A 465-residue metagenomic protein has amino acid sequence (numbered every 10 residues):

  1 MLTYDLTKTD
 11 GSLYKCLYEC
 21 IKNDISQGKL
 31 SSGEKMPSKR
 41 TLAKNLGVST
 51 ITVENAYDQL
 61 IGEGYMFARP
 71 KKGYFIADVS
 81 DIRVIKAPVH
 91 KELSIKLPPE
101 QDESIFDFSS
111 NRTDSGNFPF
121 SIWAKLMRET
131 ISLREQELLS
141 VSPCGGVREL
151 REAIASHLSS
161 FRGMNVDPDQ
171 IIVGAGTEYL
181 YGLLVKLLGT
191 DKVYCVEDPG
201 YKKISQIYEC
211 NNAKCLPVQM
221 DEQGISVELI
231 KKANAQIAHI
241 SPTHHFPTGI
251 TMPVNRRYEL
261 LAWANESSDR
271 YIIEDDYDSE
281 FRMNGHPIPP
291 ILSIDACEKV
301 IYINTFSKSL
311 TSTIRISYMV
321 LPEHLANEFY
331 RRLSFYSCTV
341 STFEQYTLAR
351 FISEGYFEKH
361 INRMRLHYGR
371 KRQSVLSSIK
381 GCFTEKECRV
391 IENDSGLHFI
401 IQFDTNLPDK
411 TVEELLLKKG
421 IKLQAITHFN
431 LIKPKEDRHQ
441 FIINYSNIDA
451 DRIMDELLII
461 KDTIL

Functional and structural regions predicted by a protein language model:
M1-R128, L139, H324, S334-S341 (+10 more regions): N-terminal basic, amphipathic alpha-helical segments
V79, L187, I207, N284 (+4 more regions): Residue-level signal for well-ordered alpha-helical positions
T113, T243-H245, K308: Short glycine-rich anion-binding loops that position phosphate/pyrophosphate groups of nucleotides and phosphorylated
M127, E137-D269, E280, H286-I294 (+2 more regions): Conserved core of the PLP fold type I
I154, D198-I207, L260, Y271 (+10 more regions): A generic "structured core" feature
I171, R270, V300, C388 (+1 more regions): Short, conserved active-site loop motifs that form the nucleotide-linked donor/cofactor pocket
D275-D276: Walker B catalytic acidic pair
A296-L366: Conserved core segment of the aminotransferase class I/II
